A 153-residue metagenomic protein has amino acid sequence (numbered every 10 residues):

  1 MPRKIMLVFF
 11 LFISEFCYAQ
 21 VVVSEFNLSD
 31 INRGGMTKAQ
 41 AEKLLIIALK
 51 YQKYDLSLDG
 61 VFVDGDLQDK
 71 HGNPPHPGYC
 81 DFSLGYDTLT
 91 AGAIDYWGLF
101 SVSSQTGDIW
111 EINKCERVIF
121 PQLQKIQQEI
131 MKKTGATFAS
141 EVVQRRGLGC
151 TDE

Functional and structural regions predicted by a protein language model:
K4-I13, A19: Sec-dependent N-terminal signal peptides
I13-F16, Y79, K114, G149: The N-terminal extracellular segments of secreted preproproteins, especially immediately downstream of signal
F16-A19, F82, R117, D152: Residue-level detector of bioactive/disordered segments in secreted/extracellular proteins and virion assembly
V22-D69, M131-E141, R145: Short, non-transmembrane alpha-helical segments in secretory-pathway proteins
S57-I109: Exposed beta-strand-loop-beta-strand "reactive/processing" segments of non-cytosolic proteins
N113-E153: C-terminal partner/receptor-binding element of secreted or periplasmic proteins
